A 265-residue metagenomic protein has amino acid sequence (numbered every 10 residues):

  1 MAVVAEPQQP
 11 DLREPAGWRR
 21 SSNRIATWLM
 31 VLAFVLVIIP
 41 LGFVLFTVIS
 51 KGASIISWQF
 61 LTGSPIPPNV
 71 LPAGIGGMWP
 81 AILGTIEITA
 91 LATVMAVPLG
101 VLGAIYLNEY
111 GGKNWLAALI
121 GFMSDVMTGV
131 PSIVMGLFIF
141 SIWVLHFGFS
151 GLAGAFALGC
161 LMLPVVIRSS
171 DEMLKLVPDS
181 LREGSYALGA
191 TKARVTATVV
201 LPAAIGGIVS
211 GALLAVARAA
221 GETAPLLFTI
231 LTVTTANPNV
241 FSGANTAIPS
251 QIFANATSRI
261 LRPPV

Functional and structural regions predicted by a protein language model:
Q9-L32, T47-A92, K113, A254-P264: Periplasmic/extracellular loop-to-transmembrane helix junction in inner-membrane transport proteins
S21, I25, M78, I82 (+7 more regions): Hydrophobic alpha-helical elements at and bordering transmembrane segments of multi-pass membrane proteins
A26-T27, L99-I139, I167-E172: Cytoplasmic-entry segments and transmembrane alpha-helices of multi-pass inner-membrane transporters
I39, T85, T89, T93-I105 (+4 more regions): Hydrophobic positions within alpha-helical transmembrane segments of bacterial inner-membrane proteins
P68-P72, L226-V265: Interhelical loop and adjacent transmembrane-helix boundary motif in polytopic membrane transport permeases
T93, S169-S170, K192-I230: Transmembrane alpha-helices
L99, G112-A117, G121, R182-S210: Amphipathic cytosolic juxtamembrane alpha-helices at the membrane-cytosol interface of multi-pass membrane transporters
D125-M162: Generic hydrophobic transmembrane alpha-helix motif, especially the helices
